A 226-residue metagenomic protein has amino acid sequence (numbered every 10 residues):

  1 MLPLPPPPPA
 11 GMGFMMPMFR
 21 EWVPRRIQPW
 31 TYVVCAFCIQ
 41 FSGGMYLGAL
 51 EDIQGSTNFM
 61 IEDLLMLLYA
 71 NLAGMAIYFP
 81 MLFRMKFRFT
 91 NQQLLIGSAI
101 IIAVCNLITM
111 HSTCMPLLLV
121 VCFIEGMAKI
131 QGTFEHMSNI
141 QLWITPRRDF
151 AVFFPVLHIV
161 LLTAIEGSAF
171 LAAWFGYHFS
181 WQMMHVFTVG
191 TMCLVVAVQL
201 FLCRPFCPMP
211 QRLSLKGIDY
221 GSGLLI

Functional and structural regions predicted by a protein language model:
M1-S42, G55: Cytosolic juxtamembrane N-terminal segment immediately preceding the first transmembrane helix of multi-pass
L47-Y78: Extracellular/periplasmic helix-loop-helix junction of adjacent transmembrane segments in MFS-like secondary
N58, T90, H111-L117, A128 (+1 more regions): Helix-breaking motifs and short loop linkers at transmembrane-helix boundaries and internal kinks in secondary membrane
Y69-R84, T133-M137: Central cavity-lining transmembrane alpha-helices of secondary-active solute carriers, predominantly the Major
I77-T113: Conserved MFS/SLC helix-loop-helix module at the cytosolic interface between two early adjacent transmembrane helices
C105, P116-E125: Paired small-residue
Q131-T145: Intracellular juxtamembrane helix-capping segments at the cytosolic ends of symmetry-related transmembrane helices
Y177-I226: Hydrophobic transmembrane-helix bundles of small-molecule transporters
